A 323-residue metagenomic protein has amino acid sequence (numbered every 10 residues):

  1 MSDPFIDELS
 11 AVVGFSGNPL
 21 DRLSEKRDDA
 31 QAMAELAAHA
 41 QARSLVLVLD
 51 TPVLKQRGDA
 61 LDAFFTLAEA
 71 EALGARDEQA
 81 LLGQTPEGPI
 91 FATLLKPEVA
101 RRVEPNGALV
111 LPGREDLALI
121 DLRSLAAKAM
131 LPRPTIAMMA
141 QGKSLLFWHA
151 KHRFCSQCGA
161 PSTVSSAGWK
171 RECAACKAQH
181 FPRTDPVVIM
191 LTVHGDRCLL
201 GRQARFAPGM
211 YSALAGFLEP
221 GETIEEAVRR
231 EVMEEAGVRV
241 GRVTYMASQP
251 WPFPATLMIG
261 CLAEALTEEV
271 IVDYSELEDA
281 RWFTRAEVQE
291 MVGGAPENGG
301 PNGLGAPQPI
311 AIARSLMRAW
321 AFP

Functional and structural regions predicted by a protein language model:
M1-H152, A207-Y211, D273-P323: Nudix hydrolase/Nudix homology domain
D62-T66, K170-A174, V243: Short Pro/Gly-enriched beta-strand edge/turn motifs at strand-loop
Q84-E87, H194-D196, T267: Short acidic-glycine loop/turn motifs at beta-strand connectors
A140-V193: Cys/His-rich short segments
R171-A213, R239-V240, A263: N-terminal strand-loop-strand
A213-A247, C261, T267-E269: The catalytic Nudix box helix
F253-I259: A short, glycine/Asx- and small/polar-enriched loop/turn that sits immediately N-terminal to a beta-strand
E264-L266, F283-T284: Solvent-exposed residues in well-ordered beta-strands and their adjoining turns, especially edge/terminal strands
